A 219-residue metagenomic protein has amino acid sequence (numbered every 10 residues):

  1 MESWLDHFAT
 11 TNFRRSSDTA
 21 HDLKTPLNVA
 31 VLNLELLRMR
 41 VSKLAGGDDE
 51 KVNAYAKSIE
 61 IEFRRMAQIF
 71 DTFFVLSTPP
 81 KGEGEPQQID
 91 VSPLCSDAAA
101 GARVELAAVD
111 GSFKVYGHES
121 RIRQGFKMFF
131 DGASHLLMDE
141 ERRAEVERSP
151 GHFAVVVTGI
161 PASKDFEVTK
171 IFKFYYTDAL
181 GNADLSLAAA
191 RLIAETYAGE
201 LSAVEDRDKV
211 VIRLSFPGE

Functional and structural regions predicted by a protein language model:
M1-R14, E219: Conserved signal-transmission helix
W4, F8, L27-R64: Histidine phosphotransfer helical core of two-component systems
T25, V29, T177-D178: Residue-level recognition of the "H+4" position in the DHp/HisKA helix of two-component sensor histidine kinases
E50-V104: Conserved DHp (HisKA) dimerization/phosphotransfer helix of two-component histidine kinases, i.e., the long coiled-coil
A154-D184: Glycine-rich/acidic phosphate-handling loop/turn and adjacent ATP-lid/helix of nucleotide-binding kinase/ATPase domains
S186, A190: Short alpha-helical Gxxx[C/S/T] motif in the catalytic ATP-binding
I193-A194: Detector for a conserved hydrophobic position within an alpha-helical segment of the HATPase_c
